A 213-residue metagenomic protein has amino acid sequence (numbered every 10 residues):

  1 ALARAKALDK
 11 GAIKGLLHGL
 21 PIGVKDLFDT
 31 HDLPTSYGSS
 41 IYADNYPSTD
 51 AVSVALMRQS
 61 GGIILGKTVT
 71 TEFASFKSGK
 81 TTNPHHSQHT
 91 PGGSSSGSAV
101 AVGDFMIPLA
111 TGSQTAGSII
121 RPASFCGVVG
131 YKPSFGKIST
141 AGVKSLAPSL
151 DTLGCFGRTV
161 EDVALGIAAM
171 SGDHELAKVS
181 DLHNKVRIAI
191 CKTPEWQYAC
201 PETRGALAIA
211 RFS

Functional and structural regions predicted by a protein language model:
A1, V163, I188: Residue-level signal for inorganic ion chemistry
A1-Y46, A74-S75: Short, well-ordered alpha-helical
A5-A12, R58-G61, K132, S139 (+2 more regions): Structural signal for hydrophobic packing residues in well-ordered secondary-structure cores of soluble enzyme domains
K14-L17, R58, V102, L182: Extracellular/periplasmic catalytic domains that process cell-envelope and extracellular macromolecules
L33-Y37, G66, A147-P148, I188-T193: Short beta-strands and strand-loop turn motifs
Y46-S53, A206-F212: Short catalytic helix/loop segments, enriched in acidic residues and glycine and frequently bearing histidine
T49-I167: Short glycine/serine-rich loop segments
G172-S213: Gly/Ser-rich, acidic/histidine-flanked active-site/gating loops
